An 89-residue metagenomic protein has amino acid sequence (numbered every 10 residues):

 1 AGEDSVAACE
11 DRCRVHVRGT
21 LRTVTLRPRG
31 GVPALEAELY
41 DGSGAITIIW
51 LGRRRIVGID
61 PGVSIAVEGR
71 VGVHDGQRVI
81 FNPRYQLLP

Functional and structural regions predicted by a protein language model:
A1-R14: Short boundary/loop segments of OB/S1/cold-shock single-stranded nucleic-acid-binding domains
E10, R53-E68: Short nucleic-acid-contacting surface segments enriched for D/E, G, S/T with interspersed K/R
R12-G31, V67-G69: Structural detector for short beta-strands of small beta-barrel domains
R27-I48: OB-fold (S1/OB) nucleic-acid-binding surfaces
R29-P33, D60-P61, V79: Short glycine/proline-enriched turns and hinge-like loops at secondary-structure junctions
E38, I48, V63-S64, Q77-F81: Long, contiguous binding/interaction regions
G72-P89: OB-fold/S1-family single-stranded nucleic acid-binding modules
